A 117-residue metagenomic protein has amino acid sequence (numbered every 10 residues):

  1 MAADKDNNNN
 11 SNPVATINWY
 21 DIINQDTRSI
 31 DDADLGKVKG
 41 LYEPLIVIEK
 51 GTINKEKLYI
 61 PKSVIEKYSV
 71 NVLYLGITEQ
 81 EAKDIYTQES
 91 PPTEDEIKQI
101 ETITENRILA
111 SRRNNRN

Functional and structural regions predicted by a protein language model:
A2-N117: Peripheral interaction segments used for macromolecular assembly
